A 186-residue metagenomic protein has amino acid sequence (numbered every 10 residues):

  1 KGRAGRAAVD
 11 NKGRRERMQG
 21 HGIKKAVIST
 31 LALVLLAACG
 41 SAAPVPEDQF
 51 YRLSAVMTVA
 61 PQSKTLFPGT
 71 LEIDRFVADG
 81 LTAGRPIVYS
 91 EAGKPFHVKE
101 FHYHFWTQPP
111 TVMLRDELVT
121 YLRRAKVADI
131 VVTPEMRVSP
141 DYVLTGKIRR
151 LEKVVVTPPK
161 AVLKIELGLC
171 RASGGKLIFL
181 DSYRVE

Functional and structural regions predicted by a protein language model:
G2-R3: Short linear segments in intrinsically disordered or otherwise low-structure-confidence regions
D10-N11: Intrinsic-disorder-associated, low-complexity terminal segments enriched in Asp/Asn/His/Tyr and depleted of Lys/Arg
Q19-A37: Sec-dependent bacterial lipoprotein signal peptides
C39-T111: A structural "domain/chain start" motif
G40-P61, L66, T120, R124-K176: Surface-exposed short loop/turn segments
F76, K147-L151, R184-V185: Generic short beta-strand segments
H97-F105, S173-E186: Short secondary-structure boundary motifs at beta->alpha junctions and helix caps
T111, R115-V119: Extracytoplasmic/secreted envelope proteins and their assembly/folding machinery, especially bacterial periplasmic
